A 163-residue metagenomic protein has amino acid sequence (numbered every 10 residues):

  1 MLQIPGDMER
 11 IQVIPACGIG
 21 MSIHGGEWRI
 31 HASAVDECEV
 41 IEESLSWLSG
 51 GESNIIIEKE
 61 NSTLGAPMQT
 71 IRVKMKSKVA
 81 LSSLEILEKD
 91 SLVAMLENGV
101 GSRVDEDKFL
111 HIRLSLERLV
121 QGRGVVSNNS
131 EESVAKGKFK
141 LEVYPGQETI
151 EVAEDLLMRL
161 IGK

Functional and structural regions predicted by a protein language model:
L2, G6, I11-I56: Long, hydrophobic N-terminal alpha-helical segment
G26-R29, K108-R113, G137-F139: Short glycine-/aliphatic-rich beta-strand segments at the starts of folded cytosolic domains
I30-A34, S49, M75-V79, L116-V120 (+1 more regions): Beta-strand elements of well-folded, non-transmembrane domains
E37-V40, K78-E85, Q121, Q147-V152: Short, conserved charged micro-motifs
E42-S44, L84-S91, L156: Short amphipathic alpha-helices in soluble, non-transmembrane regions that often serve as interface/regulatory elements
I55-V79: Short, charge-patterned binding micro-sites
D90-L119: Mid-chain, well-packed structural core segment of small domains
L114-K163: Glycine-rich, aromatic-bearing surface loops/beta-hairpins
